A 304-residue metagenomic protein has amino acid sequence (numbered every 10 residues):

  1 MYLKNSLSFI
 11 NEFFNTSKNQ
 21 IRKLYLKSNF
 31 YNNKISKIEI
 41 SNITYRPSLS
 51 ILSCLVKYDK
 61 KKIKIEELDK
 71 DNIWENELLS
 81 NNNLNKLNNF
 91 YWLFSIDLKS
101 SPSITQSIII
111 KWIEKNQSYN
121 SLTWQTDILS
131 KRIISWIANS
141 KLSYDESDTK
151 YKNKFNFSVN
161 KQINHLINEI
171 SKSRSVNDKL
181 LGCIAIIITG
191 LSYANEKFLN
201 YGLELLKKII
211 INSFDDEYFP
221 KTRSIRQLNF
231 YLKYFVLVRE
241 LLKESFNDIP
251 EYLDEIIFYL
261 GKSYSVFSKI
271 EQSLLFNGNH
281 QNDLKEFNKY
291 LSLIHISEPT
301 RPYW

Functional and structural regions predicted by a protein language model:
M1-D69: Extreme N-terminal leader/anchor segments
L3, I10, F14, T44-Y45 (+5 more regions): Intrinsic-disorder-associated interaction segments
S6, I10-F13, S17, I21 (+7 more regions): Generic structural signal of hydrophobic/aromatic residues within well-ordered alpha-helices of folded domains
S28, T44-P47, E114, Q125 (+2 more regions): Polar helix-capping/helix-linker motif
K64-N81: Long, low-complexity, highly charged intrinsically disordered regions
S80-I257: Aromatic-lined, polymer-binding surfaces characteristic of secreted/periplasmic polysaccharide-degrading enzymes
T222-S297, R301: Carbohydrate-active enzyme catalytic cores, enriched for enzymes that act on polyanionic acidic polysaccharides
